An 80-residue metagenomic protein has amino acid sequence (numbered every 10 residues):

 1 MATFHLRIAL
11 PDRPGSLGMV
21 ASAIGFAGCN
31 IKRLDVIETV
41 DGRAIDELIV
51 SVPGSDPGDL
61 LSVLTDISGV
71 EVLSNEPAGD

Functional and structural regions predicted by a protein language model:
M1-D80: A conserved regulatory-domain signal marking ACT and ACT-like small-molecule sensing domains and adjacent regulatory
